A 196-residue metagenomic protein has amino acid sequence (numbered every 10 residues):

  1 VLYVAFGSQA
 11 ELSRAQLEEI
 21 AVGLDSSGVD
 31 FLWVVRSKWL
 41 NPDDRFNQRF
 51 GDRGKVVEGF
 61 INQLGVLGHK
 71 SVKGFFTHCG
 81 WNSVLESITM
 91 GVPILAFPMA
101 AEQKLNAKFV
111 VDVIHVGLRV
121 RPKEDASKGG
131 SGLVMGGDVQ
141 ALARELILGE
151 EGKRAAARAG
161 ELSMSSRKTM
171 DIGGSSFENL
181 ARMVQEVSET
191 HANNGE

Functional and structural regions predicted by a protein language model:
V1-E196: Catalytic core of nucleotide-sugar-dependent glycosyltransferases
